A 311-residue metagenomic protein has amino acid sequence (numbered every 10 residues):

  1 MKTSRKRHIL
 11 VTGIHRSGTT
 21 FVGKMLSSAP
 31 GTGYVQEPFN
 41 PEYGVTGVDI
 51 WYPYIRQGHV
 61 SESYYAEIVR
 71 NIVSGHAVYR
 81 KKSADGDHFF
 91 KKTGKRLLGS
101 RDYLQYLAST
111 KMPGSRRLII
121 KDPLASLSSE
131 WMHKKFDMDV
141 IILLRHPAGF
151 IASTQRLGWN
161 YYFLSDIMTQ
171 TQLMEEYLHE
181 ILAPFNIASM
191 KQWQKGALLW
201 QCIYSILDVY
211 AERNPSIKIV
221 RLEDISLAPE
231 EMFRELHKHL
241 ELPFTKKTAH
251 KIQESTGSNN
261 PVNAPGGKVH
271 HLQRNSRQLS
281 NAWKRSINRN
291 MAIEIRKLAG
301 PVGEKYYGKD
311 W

Functional and structural regions predicted by a protein language model:
M1-L10, H15, L107, M174-Y204 (+3 more regions): PAPS-dependent sulfotransferases, especially Golgi type II membrane carbohydrate sulfotransferases
V11-G13, Q36, I119-K121, I142-L144 (+1 more regions): Short beta-strand segments
T20-T32: A conserved segment at the C-terminal end of the G1
G23, P41-G44, S126-S129, A148-S153 (+2 more regions): Short catalytic/ligand-binding loop motif for oxyanion handling, primarily in non-cytosolic enzymes, centered on
G33-Q36, D137-R145, Y162-L164, T245: Short hydrophobic/aromatic-enriched beta-strand-loop microsegments
E37-I120, F163-A188, S276: PAPS-dependent sulfation machinery
K121-D122, K135-R156: Conserved phosphate-donor/acceptor-positioning beta-strand/loop module used by diverse small-molecule
